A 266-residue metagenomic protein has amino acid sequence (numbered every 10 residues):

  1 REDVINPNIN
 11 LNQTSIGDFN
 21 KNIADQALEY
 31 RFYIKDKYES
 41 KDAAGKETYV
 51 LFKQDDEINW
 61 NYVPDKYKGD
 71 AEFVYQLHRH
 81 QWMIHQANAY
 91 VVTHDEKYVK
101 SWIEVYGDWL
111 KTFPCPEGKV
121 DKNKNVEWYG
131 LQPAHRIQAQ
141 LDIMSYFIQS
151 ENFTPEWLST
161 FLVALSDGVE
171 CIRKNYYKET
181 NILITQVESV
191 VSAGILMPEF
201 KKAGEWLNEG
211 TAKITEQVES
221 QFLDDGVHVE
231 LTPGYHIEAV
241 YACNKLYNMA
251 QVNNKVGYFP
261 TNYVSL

Functional and structural regions predicted by a protein language model:
R1-D65, G69-Q76: Extended, charge-enriched "interface" segments that sit outside catalytic cores
D56-I58, V63-L266: Aromatic-lined, polymer-binding surfaces characteristic of secreted/periplasmic polysaccharide-degrading enzymes
